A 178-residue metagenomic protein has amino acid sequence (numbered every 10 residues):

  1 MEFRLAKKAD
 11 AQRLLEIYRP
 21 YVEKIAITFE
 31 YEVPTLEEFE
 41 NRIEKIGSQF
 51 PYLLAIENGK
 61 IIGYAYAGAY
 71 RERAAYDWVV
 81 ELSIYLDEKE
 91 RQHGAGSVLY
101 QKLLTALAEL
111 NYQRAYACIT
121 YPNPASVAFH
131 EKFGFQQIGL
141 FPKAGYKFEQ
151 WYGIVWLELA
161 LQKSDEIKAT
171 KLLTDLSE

Functional and structural regions predicted by a protein language model:
E2-E16: A short beta-loop-alpha structural element at the N-terminal edge of CoA-dependent acyl/N-acetyltransferase catalytic
L15, R19-R42: Conserved GNAT-fold acetyl-CoA-binding loop/helix
P34-K89, Y100-Q101, A160-L161: Acetyl-CoA-dependent GNAT
Y66, Y116-I119, E131, Q136-G153 (+1 more regions): Conserved catalytic-core motifs of GNAT/GCN5-like acyltransferases
R91, A117-V127: Conserved beta-strand-loop-alpha-helix junction that forms the acyl-donor binding cleft
Q92-T105, A128-K132: Conserved acetyl-CoA-binding loop-helix of GNAT-fold acetyltransferases
L107-I119: Conserved GNAT acetyl-CoA-binding A-motif
Q162-E178: Acidic/histidine-enriched, glycine/proline-rich intrinsically disordered or flexible terminal extensions
